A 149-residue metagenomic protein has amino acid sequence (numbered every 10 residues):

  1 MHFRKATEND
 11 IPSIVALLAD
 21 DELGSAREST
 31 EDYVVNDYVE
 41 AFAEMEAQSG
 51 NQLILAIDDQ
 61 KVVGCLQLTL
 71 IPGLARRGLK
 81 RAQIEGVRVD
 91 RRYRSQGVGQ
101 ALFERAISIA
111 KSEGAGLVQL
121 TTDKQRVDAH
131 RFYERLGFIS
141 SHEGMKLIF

Functional and structural regions predicted by a protein language model:
H2-A16: A short beta-loop-alpha structural element at the N-terminal edge of CoA-dependent acyl/N-acetyltransferase catalytic
A19-A41: Conserved GNAT-fold acetyl-CoA-binding loop/helix
A43-L55, Q83: A short helix-loop-beta-strand connector motif used in the catalytic cores of GNAT acetyltransferases and, in some
L53-L55, K61-L70, R88: Conserved beta-strand in the GNAT
G73-I84, R94, S140-S141: A conserved beta-turn-beta hairpin within the catalytic core of GNAT-like acetyltransferases that forms part
G86-V89, S95-S108, R135: Conserved acetyl-CoA-binding loop-helix of GNAT-fold acetyltransferases
Q100, S112, K124-H142, L147: Conserved active-site alpha-helix within GNAT-family acetyltransferase domains
F103, A110-T122: Conserved GNAT acetyl-CoA-binding A-motif
